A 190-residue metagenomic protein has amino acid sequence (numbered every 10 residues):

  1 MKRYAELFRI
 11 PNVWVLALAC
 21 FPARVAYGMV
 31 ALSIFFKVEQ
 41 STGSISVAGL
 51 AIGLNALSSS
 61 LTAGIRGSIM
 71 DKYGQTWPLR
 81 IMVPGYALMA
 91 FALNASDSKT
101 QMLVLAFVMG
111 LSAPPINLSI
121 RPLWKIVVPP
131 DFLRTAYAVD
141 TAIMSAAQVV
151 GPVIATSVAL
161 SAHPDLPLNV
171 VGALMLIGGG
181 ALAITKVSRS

Functional and structural regions predicted by a protein language model:
K2-L57: Helix-loop boundary and gating motifs at the non-cytosolic
L18-A19, T100-M109: Paired small-residue
A56-G64, Q148-V149: Residue-level signature of mid-helix packing/kink "hotspots" within the transmembrane helices of 12-pass Major
T62-Q75, A159: Helix-to-loop junctions at the C-terminal end of transmembrane segments in multipass secondary transporters
P84-S98: C-terminal ends and interior cores of transmembrane alpha-helices in multi-pass membrane transporters/permeases
F107-A146: Cytoplasmic helix-loop-helix junction between adjacent transmembrane helices in 12-TM secondary transporters
I116, A173-S190: C-terminal membrane-cytosol helix-exit motif in multi-pass small-molecule transporters
V150-N169: Transmembrane alpha-helix termini and helix-breaking/packing motifs in multi-pass membrane transporters
